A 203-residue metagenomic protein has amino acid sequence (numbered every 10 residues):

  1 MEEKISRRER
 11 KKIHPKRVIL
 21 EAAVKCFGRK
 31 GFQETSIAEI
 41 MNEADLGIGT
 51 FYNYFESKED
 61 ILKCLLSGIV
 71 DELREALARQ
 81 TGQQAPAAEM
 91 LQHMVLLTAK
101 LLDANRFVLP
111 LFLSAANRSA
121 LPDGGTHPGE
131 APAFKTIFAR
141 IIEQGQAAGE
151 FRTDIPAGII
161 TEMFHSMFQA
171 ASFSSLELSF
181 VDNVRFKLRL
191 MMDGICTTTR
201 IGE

Functional and structural regions predicted by a protein language model:
M1-E3, K100, T136, R140-A148 (+2 more regions): C-terminal peripheral helix-coil segments that are non-catalytic and often amphipathic
K11-A23, I40, I61, L65-I69 (+2 more regions): Generic hydrophobic, amphipathic alpha-helix propensity
V18, C26-D60, C64: Helix-turn-helix
A22-C26, L101: Short amphipathic alpha-helical elements of helix-turn-helix/winged-helix folds
C64, A78-A104, F164: Hydrophobic alpha-helical connector segments
D71-R74, A78, P122-E150, A157-E162 (+1 more regions): Amphipathic alpha-helical packing segments from all-alpha helical-bundle domains
L97, L101-P122: Amphipathic alpha-helical segments used for helix-helix packing
V108-L113, E150-D154, G202-E203: Short, hydrophobic secondary-structure boundary micro-motifs
